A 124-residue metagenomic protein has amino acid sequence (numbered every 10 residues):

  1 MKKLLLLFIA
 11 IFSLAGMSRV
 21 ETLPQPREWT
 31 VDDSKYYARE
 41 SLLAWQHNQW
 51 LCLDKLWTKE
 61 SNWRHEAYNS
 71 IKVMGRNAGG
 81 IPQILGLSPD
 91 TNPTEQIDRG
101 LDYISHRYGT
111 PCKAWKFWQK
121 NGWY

Functional and structural regions predicted by a protein language model:
M1-W29: N-terminal prepro-regions of secreted/extracellular proteins
E28-Y124: Peptidoglycan cell-wall recognition and remodeling modules
